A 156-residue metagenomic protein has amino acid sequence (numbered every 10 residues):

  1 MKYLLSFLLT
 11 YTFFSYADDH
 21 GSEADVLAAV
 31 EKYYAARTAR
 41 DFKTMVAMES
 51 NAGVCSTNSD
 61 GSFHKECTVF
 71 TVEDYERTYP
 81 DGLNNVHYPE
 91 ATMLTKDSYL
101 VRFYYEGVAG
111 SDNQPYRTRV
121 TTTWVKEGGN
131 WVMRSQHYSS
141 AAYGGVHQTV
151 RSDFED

Functional and structural regions predicted by a protein language model:
M1-F7: Sec-dependent signal peptide recognition, specifically the positively charged N-region followed immediately by
L4, F13-M48, R151-D156: Short, low-complexity N-terminal intrinsically disordered segments enriched in polar/charged residues
Y33, T44-M45, G53, T68 (+2 more regions): Hydrophobic pocket/interface hotspot
M48-K65, Y75-P80: A short gly/proline-enriched turn/hairpin at secondary-structure junctions
E49, S59-D60, E90, F103-G107 (+2 more regions): A mature extracytoplasmic/lumenal domain signature
V69-Q114: Surface-exposed, charged secondary-structure patches
T121-G129: Short beta-strand segments and strand-loop junctions that repeat across beta-rich extracellular domains
E127, S135-D156: Low-complexity, intrinsically disordered terminal/linker segments enriched in charged and Gly/Pro repeats
